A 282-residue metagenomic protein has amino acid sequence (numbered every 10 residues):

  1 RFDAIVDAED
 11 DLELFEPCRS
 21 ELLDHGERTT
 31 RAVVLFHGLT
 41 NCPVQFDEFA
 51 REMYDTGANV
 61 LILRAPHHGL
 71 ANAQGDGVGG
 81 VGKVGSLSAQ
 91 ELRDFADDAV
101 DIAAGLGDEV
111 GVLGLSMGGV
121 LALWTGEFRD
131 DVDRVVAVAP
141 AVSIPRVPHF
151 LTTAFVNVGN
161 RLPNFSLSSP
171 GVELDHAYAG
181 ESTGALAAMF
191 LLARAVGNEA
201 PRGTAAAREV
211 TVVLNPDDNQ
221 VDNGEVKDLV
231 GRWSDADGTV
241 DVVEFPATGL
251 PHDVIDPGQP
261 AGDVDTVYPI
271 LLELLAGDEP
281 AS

Functional and structural regions predicted by a protein language model:
L14-H68: Short, surface-exposed "cap/lid" segments of acyl-processing enzymes
D24-E27, Y178-P251, G262-A276: Serine-hydrolase catalytic core
R64-G69, A141, T248: Short beta-to-alpha linker loops that shape the active-site pocket of alpha/beta-hydrolase fold enzymes
H67-L87: Cap/lid segment of the alpha/beta-hydrolase catalytic domain
R93-G111: Conserved acidic catalytic loop of the alpha/beta-hydrolase fold
L113-G118, A122: Gly/Ala-rich beta-loop-alpha elbow adjacent to hydrolase catalytic centers
V136-V147: Active-site nucleophile loop of the alpha/beta-hydrolase fold
